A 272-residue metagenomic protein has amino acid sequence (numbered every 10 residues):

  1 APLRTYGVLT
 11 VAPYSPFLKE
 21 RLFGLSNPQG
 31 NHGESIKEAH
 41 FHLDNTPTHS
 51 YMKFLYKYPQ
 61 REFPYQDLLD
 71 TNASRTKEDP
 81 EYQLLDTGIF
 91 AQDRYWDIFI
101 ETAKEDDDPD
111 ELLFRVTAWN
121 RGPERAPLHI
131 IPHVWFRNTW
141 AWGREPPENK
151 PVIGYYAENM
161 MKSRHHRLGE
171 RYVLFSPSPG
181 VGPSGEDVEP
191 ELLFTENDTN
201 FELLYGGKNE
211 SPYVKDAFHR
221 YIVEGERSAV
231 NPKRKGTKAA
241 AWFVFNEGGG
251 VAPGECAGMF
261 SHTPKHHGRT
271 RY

Functional and structural regions predicted by a protein language model:
A1-Y272: Anionic coordination/interaction segments
